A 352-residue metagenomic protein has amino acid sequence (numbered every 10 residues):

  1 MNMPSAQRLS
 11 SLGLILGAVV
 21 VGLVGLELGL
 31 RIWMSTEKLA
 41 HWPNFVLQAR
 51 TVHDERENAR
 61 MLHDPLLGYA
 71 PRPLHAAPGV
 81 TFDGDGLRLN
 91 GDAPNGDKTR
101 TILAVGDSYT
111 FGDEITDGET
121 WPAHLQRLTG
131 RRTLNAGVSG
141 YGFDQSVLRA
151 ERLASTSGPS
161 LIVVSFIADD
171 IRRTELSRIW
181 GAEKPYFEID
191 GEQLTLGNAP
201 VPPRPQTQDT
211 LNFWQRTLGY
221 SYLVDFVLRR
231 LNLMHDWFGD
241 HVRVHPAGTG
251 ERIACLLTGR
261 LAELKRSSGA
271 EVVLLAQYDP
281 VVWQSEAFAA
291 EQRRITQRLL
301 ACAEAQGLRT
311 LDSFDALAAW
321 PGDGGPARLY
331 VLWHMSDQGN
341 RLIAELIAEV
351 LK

Functional and structural regions predicted by a protein language model:
L12-L14, L329-K352: Histidine-centered active-site loop/cap adjacent to the catalytic His in serine esterases/O-acetyl transfer systems
G13-L28: Hydrophobic membrane-insertion alpha-helices, especially the h-region of bacterial N-terminal signal peptides
E27, D107, S146, I162 (+4 more regions): Generic structural signal for small/hydrophobic residues in well-ordered secondary structure, especially within
M34-L128, L317-P321, P326-Y330: Membrane/wall-proximal cationic-aromatic binding patches
L103-A104, T133-A136, V163-S165, V273-A276 (+1 more regions): Structural recognition of the beta-strand scaffold that forms the well-ordered cores of secreted hydrolase catalytic
F111-Q206, N212-W214: Conserved SGNH/GDSL esterase-like catalytic core that processes O-acyl groups on lipids and polysaccharides
F143, V147, E251, C255 (+1 more regions): Short, amphipathic alpha-helical "lid/cap" segments that border enzyme active or binding sites
I167-L300, L308, S313-G322: Serine-dependent acyl-ester chemistry module
